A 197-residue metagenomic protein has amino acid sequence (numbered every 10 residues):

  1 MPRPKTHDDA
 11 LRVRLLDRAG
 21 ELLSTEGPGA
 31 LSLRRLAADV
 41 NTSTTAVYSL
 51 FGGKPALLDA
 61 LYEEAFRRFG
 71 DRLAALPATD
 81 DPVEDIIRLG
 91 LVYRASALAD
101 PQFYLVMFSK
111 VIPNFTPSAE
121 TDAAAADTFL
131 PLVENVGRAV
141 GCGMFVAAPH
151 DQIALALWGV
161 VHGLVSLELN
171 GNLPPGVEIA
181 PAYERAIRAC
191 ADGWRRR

Functional and structural regions predicted by a protein language model:
M1-A10: N-terminal intrinsically disordered/low-complexity leader segments
L11-G20, L36, L61-A65, F69 (+2 more regions): Generic hydrophobic, amphipathic alpha-helix propensity
R14, R18, L22-A56, A60: Helix-turn-helix
E63-R88, P117-A126, N135-G137, G141: Amphipathic alpha-helical linker/stalk segments
A74-F103, I153-L157: Hydrophobic alpha-helical connector segments
A95, A99-E134, L173-G176: Short secondary-structure transition hinges
S96, E134, R138, W158-G176 (+1 more regions): Amphipathic C-terminal alpha-helical segment
T116-C142, D151-L155, A180-E184, R188 (+1 more regions): Amphipathic alpha-helical packing segments from all-alpha helical-bundle domains
